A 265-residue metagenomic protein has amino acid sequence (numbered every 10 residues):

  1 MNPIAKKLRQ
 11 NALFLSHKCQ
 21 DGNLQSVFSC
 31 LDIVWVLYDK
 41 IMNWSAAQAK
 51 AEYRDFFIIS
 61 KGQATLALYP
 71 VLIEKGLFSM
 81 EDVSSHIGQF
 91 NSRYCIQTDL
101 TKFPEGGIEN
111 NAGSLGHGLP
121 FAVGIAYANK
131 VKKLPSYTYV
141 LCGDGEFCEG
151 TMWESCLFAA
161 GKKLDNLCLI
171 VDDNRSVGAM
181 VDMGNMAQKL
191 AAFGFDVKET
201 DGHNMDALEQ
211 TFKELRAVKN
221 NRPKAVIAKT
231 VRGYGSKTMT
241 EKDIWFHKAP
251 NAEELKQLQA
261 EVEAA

Functional and structural regions predicted by a protein language model:
A5-D21, D172-D173: N-terminal capping segment at the start of a domain
L15, V27-G161: Cofactor-binding active-site loop characterized by glycine-rich and histidine/acidic residues
D55-F57, S136-V140, L167, N220-A228: Generic beta-sheet signal
Y69-V71, T151-W153, A179-M183, G235-E241: Short acidic, glycine/serine/threonine-rich loops at helix termini
E109, G161-K189: A short, conserved beta-to-alpha structural element at the edge of catalytic cores that scaffolds binding
L134, D182-T211, E263: Conserved thiamine diphosphate
E149-N174, P223-A228: A short alpha/beta connector and helix-capping loop motif
M205, T211-A265: Glycine/aspartate-rich loop-and-adjacent alpha/beta segment that forms the canonical ThDP
